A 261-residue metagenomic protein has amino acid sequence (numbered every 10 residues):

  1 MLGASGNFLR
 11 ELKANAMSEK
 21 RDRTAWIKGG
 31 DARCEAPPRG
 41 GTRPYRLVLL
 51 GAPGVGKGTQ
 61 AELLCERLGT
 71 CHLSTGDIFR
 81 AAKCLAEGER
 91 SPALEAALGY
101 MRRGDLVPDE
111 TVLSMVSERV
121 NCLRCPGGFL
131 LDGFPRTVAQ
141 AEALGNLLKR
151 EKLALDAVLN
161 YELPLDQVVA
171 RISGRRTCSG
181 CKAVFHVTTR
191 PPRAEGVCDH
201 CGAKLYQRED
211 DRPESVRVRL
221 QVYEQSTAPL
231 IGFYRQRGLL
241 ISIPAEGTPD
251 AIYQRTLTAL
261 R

Functional and structural regions predicted by a protein language model:
M1-R261: Glycine-rich phosphate-binding loop of ATP-dependent small-molecule kinases
